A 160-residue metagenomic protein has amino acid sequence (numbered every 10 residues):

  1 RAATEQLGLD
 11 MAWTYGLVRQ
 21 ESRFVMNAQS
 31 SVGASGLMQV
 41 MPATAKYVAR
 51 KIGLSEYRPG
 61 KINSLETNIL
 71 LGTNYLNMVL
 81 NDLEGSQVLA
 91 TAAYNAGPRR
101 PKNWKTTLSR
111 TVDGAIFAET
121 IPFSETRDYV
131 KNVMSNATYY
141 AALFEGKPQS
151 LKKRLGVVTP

Functional and structural regions predicted by a protein language model:
R1-P160: Catalytic glycan-binding domains that act on GlcNAc-containing polysaccharides
